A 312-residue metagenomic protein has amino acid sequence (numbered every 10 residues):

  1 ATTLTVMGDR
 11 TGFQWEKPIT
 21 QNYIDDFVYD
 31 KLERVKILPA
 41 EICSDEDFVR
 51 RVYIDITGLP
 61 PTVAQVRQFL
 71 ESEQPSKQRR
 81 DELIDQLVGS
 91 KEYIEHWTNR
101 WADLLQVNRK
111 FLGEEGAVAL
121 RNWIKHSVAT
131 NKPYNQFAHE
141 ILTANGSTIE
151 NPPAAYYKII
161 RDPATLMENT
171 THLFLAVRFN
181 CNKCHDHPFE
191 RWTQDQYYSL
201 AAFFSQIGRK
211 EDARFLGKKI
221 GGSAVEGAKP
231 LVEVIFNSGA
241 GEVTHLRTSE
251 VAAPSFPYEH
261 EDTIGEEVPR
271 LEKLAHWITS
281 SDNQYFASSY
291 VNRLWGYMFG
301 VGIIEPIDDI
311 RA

Functional and structural regions predicted by a protein language model:
A1: Short, aromatic- and glycine-rich surface loops/edge beta-strands on solvent-exposed regions
T5-H260, L271-A275, N283-A312: Short, structured secondary-structure elements that scaffold catalytic or ligand/cofactor-binding regions
T279: Cell-envelope and extracellular/periplasmic
